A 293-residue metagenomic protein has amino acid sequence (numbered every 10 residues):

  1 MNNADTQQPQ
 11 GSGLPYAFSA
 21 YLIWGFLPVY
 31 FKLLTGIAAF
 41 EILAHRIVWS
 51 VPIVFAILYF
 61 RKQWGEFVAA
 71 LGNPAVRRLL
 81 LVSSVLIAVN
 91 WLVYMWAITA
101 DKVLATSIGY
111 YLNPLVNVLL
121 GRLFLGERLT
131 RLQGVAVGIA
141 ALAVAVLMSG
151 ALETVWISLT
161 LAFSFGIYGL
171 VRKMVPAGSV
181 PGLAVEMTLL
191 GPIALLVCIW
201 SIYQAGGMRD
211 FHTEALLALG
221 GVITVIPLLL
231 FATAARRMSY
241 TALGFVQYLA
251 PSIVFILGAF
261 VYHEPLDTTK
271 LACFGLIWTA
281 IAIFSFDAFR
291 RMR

Functional and structural regions predicted by a protein language model:
M1-E41, A145-M174, L257, R293: Glycine-/small-residue-enriched transmembrane alpha-helix faces in small-molecule transporters and effluxers
M1-S19, P52-L80, R131, L183 (+3 more regions): Membrane-interface interhelical linkers
N2-N3, G150, T154, L249-R293: C-terminal-most transmembrane helix of multi-pass membrane proteins
F18, L22-F26, Y30, L81-A100 (+4 more regions): Hydrophobic alpha-helical transmembrane segments of multi-pass membrane transport proteins, especially secondary
L34, I42, A97-I98, L123-L125 (+5 more regions): Hydrophobic/aromatic residues within transmembrane alpha-helices of multi-pass small-molecule transporters
W96, N113-L132, S252-L271: C-terminal transmembrane-helix exit sites in multi-pass transporters
I108-L112, A177-L189, V225-F260: Helix-helix packing/entry segments at the starts of transmembrane helices
L132-M148, L159-L161, G191, T269-A288: Hydrophobic transmembrane alpha-helices of multi-pass small-molecule transport proteins
